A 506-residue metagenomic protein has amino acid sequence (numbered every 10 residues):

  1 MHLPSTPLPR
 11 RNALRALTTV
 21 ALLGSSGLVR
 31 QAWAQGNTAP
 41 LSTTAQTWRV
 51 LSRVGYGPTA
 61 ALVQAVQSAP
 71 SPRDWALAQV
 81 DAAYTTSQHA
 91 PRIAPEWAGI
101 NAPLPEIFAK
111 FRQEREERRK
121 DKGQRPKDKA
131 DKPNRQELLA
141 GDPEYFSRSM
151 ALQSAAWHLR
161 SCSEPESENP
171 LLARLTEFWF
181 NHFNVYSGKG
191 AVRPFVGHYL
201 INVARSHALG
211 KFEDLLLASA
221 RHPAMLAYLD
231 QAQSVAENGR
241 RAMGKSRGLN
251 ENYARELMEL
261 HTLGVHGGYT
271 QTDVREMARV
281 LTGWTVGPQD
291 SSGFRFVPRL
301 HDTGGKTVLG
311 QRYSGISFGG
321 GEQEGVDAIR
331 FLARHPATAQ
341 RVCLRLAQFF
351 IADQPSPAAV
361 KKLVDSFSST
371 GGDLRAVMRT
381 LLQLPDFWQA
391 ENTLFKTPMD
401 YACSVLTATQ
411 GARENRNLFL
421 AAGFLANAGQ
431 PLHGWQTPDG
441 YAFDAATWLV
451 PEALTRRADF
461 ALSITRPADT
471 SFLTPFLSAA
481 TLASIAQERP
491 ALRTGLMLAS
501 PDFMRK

Functional and structural regions predicted by a protein language model:
M1-L8, T19-S26, Q31-Q35: N-terminal secretory signal peptides
N12-S25, A39, T43: Non-catalytic regulatory/linker segments of enzymes
A21-S25, G55, Y84, F183-S187 (+5 more regions): Short alpha-helix boundary/capping elements
N37-S42, W48-A65, H335, A339-T370 (+1 more regions): Flexible, low-complexity segments enriched for small/polar residues
A61-A83, G197-A208, L363-S369, I485: Amphipathic alpha-helical segments that form the core helices of the histone-fold
L62-E177, H182, S187-G190: N-terminal accessory alpha/beta regions
L152-A156, R160, L217-H222, T380 (+2 more regions): Solvent-exposed, amphipathic alpha-helical "stalk/arm" or coiled-coil-like segments used as scaffolds
R193-H207, K211-R379, L384-T409: Active-site substrate-binding loop specific to GH73 endo-beta-N-acetylglucosaminidase modules in bacterial autolysins
